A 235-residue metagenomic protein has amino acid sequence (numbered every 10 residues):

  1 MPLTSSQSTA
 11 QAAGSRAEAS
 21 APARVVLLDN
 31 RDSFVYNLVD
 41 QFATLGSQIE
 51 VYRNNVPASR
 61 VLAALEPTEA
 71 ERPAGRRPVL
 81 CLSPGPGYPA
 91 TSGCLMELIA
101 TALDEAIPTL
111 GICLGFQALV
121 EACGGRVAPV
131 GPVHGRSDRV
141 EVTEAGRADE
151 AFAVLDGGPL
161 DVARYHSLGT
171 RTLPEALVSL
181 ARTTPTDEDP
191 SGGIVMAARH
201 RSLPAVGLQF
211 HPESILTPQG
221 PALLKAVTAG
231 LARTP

Functional and structural regions predicted by a protein language model:
P2-S15, I215-P235: Acyltransferase
A21-V26, P78: Extreme N-terminal starter segment of soluble prokaryotic enzymes
R24, Q48, P108-L110, D161 (+1 more regions): Structural signature of beta-strand start/N-cap positions in the alpha/beta core of ABC transporter nucleotide-binding
R24-L45: Short, charged N-terminal beta->alpha structural module
S47-V56: A short beta-strand-loop structural module common to alpha/beta enzyme folds
A64, R72-D149, V154, D161 (+1 more regions): Cysteine-nucleophile active-site neighborhood
S137-R139, V195-A197, G207: Conserved hydrophobic/aromatic beta-strand scaffold that supports enzyme active sites
A151-S202: Catalytic beta-strand/loop cores that center a nucleophilic Ser/Cys/Thr and support acyl-enzyme chemistry
